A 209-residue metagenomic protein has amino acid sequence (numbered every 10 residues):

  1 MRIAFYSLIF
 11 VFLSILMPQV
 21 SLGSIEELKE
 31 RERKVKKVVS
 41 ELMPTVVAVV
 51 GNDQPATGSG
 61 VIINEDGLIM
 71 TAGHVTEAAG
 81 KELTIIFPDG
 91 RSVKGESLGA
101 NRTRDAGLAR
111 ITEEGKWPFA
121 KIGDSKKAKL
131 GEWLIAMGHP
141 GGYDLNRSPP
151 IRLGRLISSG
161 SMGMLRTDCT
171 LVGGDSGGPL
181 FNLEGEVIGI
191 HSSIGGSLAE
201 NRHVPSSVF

Functional and structural regions predicted by a protein language model:
M1-S40, L68: N-terminal targeting leaders that route proteins to membranes or the secretory/organellar pathways
L22-V39, L83, W117, P140-Y143 (+1 more regions): C-terminal cap/linker of serine protease catalytic domains
K29-K36, V46-D66, R91-K94, K121 (+2 more regions): A conserved glycine-rich beta-strand in the N-terminal activation segment of trypsin-fold
V49, K81-P88, L134-G138: Short conserved beta-strand and strand-loop elements enriched in small hydrophobics with frequent Asp/Gly
V61-I62, T170-H191: Catalytic nucleophile loop of clan PA
N64-A106, E113-K116: Catalytic-histidine neighborhood of serine endopeptidases, predominantly the chymotrypsin-like S1/PA family
V75, P118-M164, V172-D175, H191-R202: Flexible, gly/ser-rich surface segments that form the specificity/activation loops bordering the active-site cleft
